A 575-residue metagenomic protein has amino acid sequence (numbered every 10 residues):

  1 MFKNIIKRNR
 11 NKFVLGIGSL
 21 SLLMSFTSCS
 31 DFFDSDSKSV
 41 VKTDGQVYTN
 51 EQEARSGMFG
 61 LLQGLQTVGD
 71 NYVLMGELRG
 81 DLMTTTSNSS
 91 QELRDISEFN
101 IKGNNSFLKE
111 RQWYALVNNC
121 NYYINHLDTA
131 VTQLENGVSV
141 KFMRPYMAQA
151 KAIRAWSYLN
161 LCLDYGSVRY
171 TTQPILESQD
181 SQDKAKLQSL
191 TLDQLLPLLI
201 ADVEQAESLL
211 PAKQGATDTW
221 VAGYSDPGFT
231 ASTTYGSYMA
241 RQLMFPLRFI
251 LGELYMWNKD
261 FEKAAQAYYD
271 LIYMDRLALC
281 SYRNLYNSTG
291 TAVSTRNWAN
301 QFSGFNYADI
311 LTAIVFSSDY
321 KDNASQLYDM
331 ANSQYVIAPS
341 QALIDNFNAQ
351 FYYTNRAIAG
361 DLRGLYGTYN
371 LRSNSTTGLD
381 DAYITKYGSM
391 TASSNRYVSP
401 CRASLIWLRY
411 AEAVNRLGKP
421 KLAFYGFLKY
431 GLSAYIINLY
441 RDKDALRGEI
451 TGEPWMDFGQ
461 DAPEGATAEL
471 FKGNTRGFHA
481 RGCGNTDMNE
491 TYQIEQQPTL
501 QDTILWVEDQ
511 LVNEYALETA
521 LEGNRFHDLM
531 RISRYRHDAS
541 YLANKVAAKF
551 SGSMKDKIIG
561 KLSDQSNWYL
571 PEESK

Functional and structural regions predicted by a protein language model:
F2, C29-G80, A265, Y541 (+1 more regions): Membrane-proximal, proline-rich intrinsically disordered regions
F2-N4, G16-Q52, A155, L199 (+2 more regions): Bacterial Sec-dependent N-terminal signal peptides
C29, A324-S325, Y397, M456-K575: Long, intrinsically disordered, low-complexity segments
S30-F32, S167-T171, L196-A222, T233-Y235 (+5 more regions): Aromatic-residue-lined binding/catalytic grooves and analogous aromatic/hydrophobic interfacial grooves in multimeric
R55-S56, Q91-G166, K186-P197, E204-L210 (+5 more regions): Conserved, well-structured interaction surfaces
A342, N346-A403: Flexible, polar/acidic helix-loop-strand segments at domain edges
